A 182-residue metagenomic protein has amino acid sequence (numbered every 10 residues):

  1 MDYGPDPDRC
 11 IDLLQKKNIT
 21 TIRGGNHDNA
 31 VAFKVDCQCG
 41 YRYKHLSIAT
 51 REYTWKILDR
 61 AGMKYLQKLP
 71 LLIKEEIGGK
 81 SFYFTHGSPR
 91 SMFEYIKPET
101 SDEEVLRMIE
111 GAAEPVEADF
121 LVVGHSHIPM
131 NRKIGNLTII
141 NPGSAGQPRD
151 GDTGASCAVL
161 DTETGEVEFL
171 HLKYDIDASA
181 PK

Functional and structural regions predicted by a protein language model:
M1-R60, Q67: Core catalytic region of metal-dependent phosphoesterases/phosphodiesterases, especially metallo-beta-lactamase-like
D2-P5, D28-A32, R90-M92, F120-K133 (+1 more regions): Active-site environment of divalent metal-dependent phosphoester hydrolases
D8-L13, D36-C39, P98-E99, G135-T138 (+1 more regions): Short, glycine/charged-enriched secondary-structure capping and boundary segments
N18-T20, K80, L137, G165: A structural micro-motif
T21-N26, T85, F120-H127, I139-G143: Active-site neighborhood of phospho(di)ester-bond hydrolases with catalytic His/Asp-centered motifs
F33-C37, I96, A180-P181: Short aromatic-enriched loop/helix-cap "lid" or pocket-rim segments at secondary-structure transitions that line
K56-K133: His/acidic metal-ligating clusters that form di-metal
M130-K182: Acidic, His/Gly-rich catalytic cores of divalent-metal-dependent hydrolytic chemistry
